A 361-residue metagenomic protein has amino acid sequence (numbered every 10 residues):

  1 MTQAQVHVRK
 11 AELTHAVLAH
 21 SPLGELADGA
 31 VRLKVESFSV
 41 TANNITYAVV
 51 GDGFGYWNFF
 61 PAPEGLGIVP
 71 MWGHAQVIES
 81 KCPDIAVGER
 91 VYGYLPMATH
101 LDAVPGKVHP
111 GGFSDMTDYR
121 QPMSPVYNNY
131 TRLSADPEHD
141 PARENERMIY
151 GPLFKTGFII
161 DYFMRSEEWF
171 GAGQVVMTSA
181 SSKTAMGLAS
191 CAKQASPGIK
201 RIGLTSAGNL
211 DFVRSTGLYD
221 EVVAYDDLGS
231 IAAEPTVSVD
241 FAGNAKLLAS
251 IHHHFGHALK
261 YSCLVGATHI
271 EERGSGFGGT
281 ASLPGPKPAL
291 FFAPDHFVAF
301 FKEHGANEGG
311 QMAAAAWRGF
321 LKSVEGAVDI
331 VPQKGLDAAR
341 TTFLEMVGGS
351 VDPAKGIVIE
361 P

Functional and structural regions predicted by a protein language model:
R9-S37: A short N-terminal beta-strand-loop micro-motif at the entrance of redox/enzyme domains
L26-F38, D52-D102: Glycine-rich beta-strand-centered segment in the early N-terminal region that forms part of a ligand/cofactor-binding
Y94-G173: NAD(P)H dinucleotide-binding glycine-rich loop of Rossmann-like/cofactor-binding domains, especially the beta1-alpha1
A185-M186: N-terminal Rossmann-fold NAD(P) dinucleotide-binding loop
A195-L248: Adenosine-nucleotide cofactor-binding segment
D220-G229, F292-A293, I330-G335: Short acidic-hydrophobic, aromatic-tinged amphipathic segments that line or gate anion-handling sites
S250-G319: Glycine-rich phosphate-binding loop and adjacent beta-alpha segment of Rossmann(oid) nucleotide-cofactor-binding
V298-P361: C-terminal hydrophobic helical "lid"/dimerization subdomain of Rossmann-like NAD(P)H-dependent oxidoreductases
